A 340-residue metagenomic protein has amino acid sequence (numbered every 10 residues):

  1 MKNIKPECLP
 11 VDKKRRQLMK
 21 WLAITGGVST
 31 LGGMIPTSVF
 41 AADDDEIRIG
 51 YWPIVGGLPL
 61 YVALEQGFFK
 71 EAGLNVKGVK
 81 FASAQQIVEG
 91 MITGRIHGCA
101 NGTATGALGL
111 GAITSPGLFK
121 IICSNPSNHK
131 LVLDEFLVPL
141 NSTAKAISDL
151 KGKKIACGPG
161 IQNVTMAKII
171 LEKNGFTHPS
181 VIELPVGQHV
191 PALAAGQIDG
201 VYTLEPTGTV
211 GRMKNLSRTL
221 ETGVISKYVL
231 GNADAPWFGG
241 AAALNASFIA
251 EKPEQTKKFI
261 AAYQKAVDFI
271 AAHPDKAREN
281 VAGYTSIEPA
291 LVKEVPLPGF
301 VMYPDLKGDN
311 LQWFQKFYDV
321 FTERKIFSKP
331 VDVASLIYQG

Functional and structural regions predicted by a protein language model:
M1-Q17, I24-G26, T30: N-terminal secretory signal peptides
T37-A41: Sec/Tat signal peptide C-region and signal peptidase I cleavage site
A42-N174, S180-L184, A192, D199-E205: Short, glycine-/small- and polar/acidic-enriched structural segments that line small-molecule recognition paths
E65, I92, G111, E172 (+6 more regions): Sec-exported extracytoplasmic/periplasmic mature domains
E71, N128-H129, V224-A235, V301-L311: Short, solvent-exposed loop/beta-turn-alpha elements that line the ligand-binding surface or hinge of extracytoplasmic
A104-T105, T114, Q188-N280: Pocket-lining segment of extracytoplasmic ligand-binding domains
I249-R324: Secondary-structure end/capping motifs
Y318-G340: Conserved C-terminal helix/tail region of periplasmic/extracytoplasmic solute-binding proteins
